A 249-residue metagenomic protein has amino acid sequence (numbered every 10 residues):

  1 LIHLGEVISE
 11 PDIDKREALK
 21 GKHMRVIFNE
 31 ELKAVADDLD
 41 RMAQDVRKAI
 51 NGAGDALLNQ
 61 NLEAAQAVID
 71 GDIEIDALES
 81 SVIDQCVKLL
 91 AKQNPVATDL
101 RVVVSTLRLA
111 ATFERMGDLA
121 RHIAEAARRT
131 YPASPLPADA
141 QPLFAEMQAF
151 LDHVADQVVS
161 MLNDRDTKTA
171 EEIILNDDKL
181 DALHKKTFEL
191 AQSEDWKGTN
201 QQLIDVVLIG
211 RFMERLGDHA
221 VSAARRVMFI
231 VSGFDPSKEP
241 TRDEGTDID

Functional and structural regions predicted by a protein language model:
L1: Anionic ligand-binding catalytic core segments
G5, K15-D249: Cytosolic, long alpha-helical scaffolding segments
